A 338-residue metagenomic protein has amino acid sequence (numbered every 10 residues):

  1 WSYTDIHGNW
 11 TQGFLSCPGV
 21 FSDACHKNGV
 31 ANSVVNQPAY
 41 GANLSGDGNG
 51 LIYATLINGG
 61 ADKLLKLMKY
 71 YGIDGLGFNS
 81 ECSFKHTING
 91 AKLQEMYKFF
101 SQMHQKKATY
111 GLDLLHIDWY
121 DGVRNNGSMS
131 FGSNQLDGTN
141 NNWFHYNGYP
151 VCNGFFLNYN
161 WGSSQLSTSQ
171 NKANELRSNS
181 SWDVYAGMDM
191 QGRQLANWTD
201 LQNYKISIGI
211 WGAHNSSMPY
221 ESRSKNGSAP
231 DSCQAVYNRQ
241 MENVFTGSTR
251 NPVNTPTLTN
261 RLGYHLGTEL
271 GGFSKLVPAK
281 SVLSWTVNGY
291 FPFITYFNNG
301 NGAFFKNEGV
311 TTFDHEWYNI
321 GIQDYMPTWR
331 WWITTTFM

Functional and structural regions predicted by a protein language model:
W1-T168: Chitinase-like catalytic core of GlcNAc-active glycosidases
Y97, D113-W119, G132-T139, G148-M338: Substrate-binding and catalytic surfaces of secreted/luminal carbohydrate-active proteins
